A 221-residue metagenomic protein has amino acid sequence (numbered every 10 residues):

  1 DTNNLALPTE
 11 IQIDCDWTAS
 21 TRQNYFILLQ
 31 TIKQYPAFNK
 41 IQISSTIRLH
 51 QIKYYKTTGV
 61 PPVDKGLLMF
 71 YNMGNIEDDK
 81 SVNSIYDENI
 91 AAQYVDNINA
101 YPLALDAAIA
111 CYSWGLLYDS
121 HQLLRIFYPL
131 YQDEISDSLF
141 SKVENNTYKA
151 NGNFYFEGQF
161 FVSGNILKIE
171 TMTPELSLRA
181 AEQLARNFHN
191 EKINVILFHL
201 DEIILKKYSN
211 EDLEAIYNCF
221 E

Functional and structural regions predicted by a protein language model:
D1, F26-K33, E88-I98, S177-A185 (+1 more regions): Generic structural signal for well-ordered alpha-helices, preferentially at hydrophobic/aromatic core positions
D1-Q23: Active-site groove signature of glycoside hydrolases
N3-T9, K56-N75, L130-V143, C219-E221: Structural recognition of alpha->loop->beta junctions
N4-P8, F38-K40, A100-P102, F188-K192: Short helix-terminating capping/connector loops at secondary-structure junctions
A19-F26, S81, I85, T171 (+1 more regions): Soluble non-cytosolic domains of exported or imported proteins
Q30-L130: Substrate-binding surface in catalytic domains of secreted glycosidases
Y112-W114, S120-E221: Substrate-binding cleft of secreted/luminal carbohydrate-active enzymes
